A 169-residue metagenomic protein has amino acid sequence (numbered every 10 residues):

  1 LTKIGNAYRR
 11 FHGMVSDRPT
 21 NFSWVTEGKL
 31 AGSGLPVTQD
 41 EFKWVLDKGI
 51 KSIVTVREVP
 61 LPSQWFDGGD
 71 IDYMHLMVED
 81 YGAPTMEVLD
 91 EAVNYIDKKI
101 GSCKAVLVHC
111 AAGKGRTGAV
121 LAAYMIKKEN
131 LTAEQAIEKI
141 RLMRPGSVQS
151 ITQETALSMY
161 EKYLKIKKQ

Functional and structural regions predicted by a protein language model:
L1-L107, V120-Q169: Cys-dependent protein tyrosine phosphatase-like superfamily
C110: Short cysteine clusters
G113: Conserved G/P- and acidic residue-centered "switch" motifs that form tight phosphate/ATP-binding loops in soluble
T117: Ser/Thr-glycine-rich phosphate-binding loops at phosphate-binding pockets of nucleotides, nucleotide cofactors
